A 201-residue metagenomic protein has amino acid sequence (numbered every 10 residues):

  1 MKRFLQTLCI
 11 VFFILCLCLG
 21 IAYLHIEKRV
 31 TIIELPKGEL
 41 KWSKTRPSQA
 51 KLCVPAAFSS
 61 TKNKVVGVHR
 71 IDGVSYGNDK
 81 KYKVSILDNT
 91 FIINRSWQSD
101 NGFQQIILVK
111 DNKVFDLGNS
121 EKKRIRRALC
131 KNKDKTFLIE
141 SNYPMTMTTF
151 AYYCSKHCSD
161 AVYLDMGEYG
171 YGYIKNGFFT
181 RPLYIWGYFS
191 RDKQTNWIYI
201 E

Functional and structural regions predicted by a protein language model:
K2-E201: Gly/Ser/Thr/Pro-rich low-complexity, intrinsically disordered segments
